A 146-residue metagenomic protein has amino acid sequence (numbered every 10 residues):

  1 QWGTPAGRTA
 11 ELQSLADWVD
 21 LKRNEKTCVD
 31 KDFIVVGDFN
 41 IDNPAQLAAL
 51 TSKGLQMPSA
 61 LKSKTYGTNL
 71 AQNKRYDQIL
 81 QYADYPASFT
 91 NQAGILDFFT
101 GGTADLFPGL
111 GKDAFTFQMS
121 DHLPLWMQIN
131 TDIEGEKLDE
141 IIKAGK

Functional and structural regions predicted by a protein language model:
Q1-S14, G145: Metal-dependent phosphoester/phosphodiester hydrolase catalytic core
Q13-L21: A Trp-anchored, charged/polar loop motif used as the substrate-binding/catalytic surface of acyl/ester-handling
D20-I34, N40-K146: Metal-dependent phosphoester-hydrolase catalytic domains
